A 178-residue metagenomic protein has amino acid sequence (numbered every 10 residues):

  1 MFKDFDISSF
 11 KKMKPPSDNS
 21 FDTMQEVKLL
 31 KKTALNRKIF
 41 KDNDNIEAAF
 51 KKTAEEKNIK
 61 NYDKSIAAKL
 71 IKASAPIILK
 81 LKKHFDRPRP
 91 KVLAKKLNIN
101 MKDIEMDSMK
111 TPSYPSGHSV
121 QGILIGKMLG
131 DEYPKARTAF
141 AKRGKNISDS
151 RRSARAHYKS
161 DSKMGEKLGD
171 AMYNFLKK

Functional and structural regions predicted by a protein language model:
M1-A154: Hydrophobic alpha-helical bundle signature of multipass membrane enzymes
N146-K177: Interfacial helix-loop-helix junctions of multi-pass membrane proteins
